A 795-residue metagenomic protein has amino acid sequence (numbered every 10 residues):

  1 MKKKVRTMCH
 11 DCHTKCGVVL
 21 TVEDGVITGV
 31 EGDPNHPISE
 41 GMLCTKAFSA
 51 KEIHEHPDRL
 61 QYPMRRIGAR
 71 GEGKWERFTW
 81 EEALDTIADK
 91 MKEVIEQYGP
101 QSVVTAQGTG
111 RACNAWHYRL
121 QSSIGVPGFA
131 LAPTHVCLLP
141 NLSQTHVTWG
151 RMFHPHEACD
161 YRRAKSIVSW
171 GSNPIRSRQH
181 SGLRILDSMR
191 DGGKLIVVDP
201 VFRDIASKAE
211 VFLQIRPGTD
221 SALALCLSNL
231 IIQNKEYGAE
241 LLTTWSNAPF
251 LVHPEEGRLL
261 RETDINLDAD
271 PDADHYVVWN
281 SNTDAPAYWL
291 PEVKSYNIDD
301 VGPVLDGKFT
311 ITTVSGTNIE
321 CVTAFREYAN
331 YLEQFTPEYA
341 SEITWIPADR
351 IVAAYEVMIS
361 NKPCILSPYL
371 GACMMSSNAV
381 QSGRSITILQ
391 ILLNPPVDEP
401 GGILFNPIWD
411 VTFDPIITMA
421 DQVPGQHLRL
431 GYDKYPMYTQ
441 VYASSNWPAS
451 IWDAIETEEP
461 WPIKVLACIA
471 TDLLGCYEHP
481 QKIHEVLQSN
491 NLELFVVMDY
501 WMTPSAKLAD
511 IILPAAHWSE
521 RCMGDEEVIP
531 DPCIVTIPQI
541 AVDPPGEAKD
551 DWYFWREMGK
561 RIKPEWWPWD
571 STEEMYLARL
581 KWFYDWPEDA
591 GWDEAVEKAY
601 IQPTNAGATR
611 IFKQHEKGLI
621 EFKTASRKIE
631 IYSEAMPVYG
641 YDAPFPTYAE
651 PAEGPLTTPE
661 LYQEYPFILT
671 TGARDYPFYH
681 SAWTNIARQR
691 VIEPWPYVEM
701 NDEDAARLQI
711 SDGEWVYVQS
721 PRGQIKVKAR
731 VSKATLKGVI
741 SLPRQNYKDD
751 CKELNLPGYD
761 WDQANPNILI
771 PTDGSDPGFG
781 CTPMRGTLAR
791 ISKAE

Functional and structural regions predicted by a protein language model:
M1-E240, T244-F309, E320-C321, E338-Y339 (+5 more regions): N-terminal export/assembly segments and adjacent metallocofactor-ligating motifs of anaerobic energy-metabolism
R66-E82, N229, K235-A348, L430 (+5 more regions): N-terminal leader/propeptide and maturation segments of large enzyme subunits in energy/redox metabolism and hydrolases
L84-Q101, E157-K165, Y331, V352-L366 (+1 more regions): Glycine-rich phosphate/diphosphate-binding loops that line cofactor/substrate pockets in enzymes
Y98-S102, G238-L242, I365, V397-L404 (+1 more regions): Flexible, glycine/charged-enriched surface loops at secondary-structure junctions
V104-R111, Y339-P347, Y369-S377, I408-V411 (+1 more regions): Conserved short loop/turn motifs at secondary-structure junctions
H117-L186, D191-I196, A222, E292-N297 (+6 more regions): Extended redox/cofactor-interaction regions of prokaryotic respiratory oxidoreductases
A158, S519-P544, F554-W555, G559-R561 (+1 more regions): Glycine/threonine-rich phosphate-binding loop and adjacent beta-strand/alpha-helix elements that clamp
S376, D551-A595, I686-E699, E703-E795: Long, contiguous, secondary-structure-rich segments that constitute the structural scaffold of globular domains
